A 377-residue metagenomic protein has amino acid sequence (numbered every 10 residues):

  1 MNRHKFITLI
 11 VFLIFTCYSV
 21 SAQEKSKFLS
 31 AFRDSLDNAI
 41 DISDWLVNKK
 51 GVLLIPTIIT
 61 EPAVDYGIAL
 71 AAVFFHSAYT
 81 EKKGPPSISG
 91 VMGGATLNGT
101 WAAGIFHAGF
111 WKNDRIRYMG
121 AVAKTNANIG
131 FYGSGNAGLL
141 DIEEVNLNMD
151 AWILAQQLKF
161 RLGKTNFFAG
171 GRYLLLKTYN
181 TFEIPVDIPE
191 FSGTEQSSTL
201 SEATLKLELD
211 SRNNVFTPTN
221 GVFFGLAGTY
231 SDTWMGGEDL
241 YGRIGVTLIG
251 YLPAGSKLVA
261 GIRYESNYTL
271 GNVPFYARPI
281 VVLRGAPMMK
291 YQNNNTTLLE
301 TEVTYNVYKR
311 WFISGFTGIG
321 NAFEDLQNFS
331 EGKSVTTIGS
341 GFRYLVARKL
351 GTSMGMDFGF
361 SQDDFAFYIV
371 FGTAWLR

Functional and structural regions predicted by a protein language model:
M1-K25, L252: Bacterial Sec-dependent N-terminal signal peptides
Y18-S43: Sec-dependent signal peptide cleavage junction
E24-K25, I42-K50, A78-P86, K112-R117 (+7 more regions): Short loop/turn motifs that connect adjacent beta-strands in outer-membrane beta-barrel proteins
W45-L54, T60-E195, T199, K290-N293 (+2 more regions): Gram-negative/organellar outer-membrane beta-barrel architecture
V52, I68-L70, W101-I105, D150-Q156 (+9 more regions): Hydrophobic, lipid-facing positions within transmembrane beta-strands of outer-membrane proteins
L54-P56, A72, S89-G93, Y118-V122 (+9 more regions): Membrane-embedded beta-strand positions of outer-membrane beta-barrel proteins
G135-D141, I184-F191, R243-G245, N267-Y268 (+3 more regions): Flexible, surface-exposed loop regions and adjacent strand-edge segments of Gram-negative outer-membrane beta-barrel
A203-E208, R212-K309, G315-T317: C-terminal outer-membrane beta-barrel translocator/porin domains of Gram-negative envelope proteins and their
